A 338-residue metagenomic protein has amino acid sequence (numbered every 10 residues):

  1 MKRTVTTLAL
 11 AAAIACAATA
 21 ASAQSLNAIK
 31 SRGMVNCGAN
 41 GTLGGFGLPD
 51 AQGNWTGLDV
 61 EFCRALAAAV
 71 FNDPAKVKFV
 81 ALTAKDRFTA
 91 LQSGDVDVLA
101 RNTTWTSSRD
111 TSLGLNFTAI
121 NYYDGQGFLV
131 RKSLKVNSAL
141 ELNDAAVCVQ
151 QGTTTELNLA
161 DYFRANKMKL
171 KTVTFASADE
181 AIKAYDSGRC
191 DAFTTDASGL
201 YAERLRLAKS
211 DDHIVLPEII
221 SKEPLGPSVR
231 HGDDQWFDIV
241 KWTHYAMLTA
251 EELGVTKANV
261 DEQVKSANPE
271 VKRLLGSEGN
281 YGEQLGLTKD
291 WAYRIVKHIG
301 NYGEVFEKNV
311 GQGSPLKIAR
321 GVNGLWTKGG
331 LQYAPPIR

Functional and structural regions predicted by a protein language model:
M1-A9: Bacterial N-terminal signal peptides that target proteins for export
C16-A23: Sec/Tat signal peptide C-region and signal peptidase I cleavage site
K30-A100, Y302, L325, G329: Extracytoplasmic small-molecule ligand-binding "clamshell" domains of the periplasmic binding protein/Venus flytrap
K30-S31, A67-N72, Q92-V96, S133 (+7 more regions): Sec-exported extracytoplasmic/periplasmic mature domains
N36-G45, W55-V70, T104, D124-E180: Bilobed "Venus flytrap"/periplasmic-binding protein-like clamshell domains and structurally analogous long
E61-R64, A68-V70, S133-V136, L140 (+5 more regions): Extended ligand-binding regions for polar small-molecule ligands
R64, A68, N72, K76-E141 (+2 more regions): Acidic, polar ligand-binding/catalytic clefts
S277-R338: C-terminal functional modules
